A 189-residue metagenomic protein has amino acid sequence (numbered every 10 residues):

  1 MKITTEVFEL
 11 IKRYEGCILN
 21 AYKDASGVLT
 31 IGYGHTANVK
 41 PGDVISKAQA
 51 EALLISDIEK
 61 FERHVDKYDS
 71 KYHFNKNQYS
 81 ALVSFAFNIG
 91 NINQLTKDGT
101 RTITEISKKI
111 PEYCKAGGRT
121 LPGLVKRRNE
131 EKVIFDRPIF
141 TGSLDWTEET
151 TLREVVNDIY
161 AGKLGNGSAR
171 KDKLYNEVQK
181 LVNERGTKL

Functional and structural regions predicted by a protein language model:
M1-N20, S26, H35, V39 (+4 more regions): Long, amphipathic alpha-helical surface segments
I11, Q78-A86, K109-I110, I159: Short alpha-helical scaffolding segments that buttress acidic/His motifs in well-ordered protein cores
T30-G32: Short hydrophobic-aromatic micro-motifs
S56, K60-N93: Active-site nucleophile-His-acid catalytic modules used for acyl/amide transfer and hydrolysis across diverse enzymes
E149-E154, Y160-K171: Extracytoplasmic Gram-positive cell-surface binding/anchoring modules and repeats
V156-N157, V178-L189: Charged, amphipathic alpha-helical regulatory modules used for macromolecular assembly or allosteric control
